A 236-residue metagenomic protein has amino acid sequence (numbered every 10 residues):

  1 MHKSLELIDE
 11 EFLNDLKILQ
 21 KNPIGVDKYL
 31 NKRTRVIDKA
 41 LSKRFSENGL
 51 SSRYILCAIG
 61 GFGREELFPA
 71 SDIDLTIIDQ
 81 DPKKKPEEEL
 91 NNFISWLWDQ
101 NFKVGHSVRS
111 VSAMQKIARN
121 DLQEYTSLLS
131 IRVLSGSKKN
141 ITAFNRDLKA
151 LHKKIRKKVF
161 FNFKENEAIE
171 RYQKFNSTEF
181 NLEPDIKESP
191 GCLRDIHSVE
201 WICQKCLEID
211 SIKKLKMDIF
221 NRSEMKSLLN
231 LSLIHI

Functional and structural regions predicted by a protein language model:
M1-S52, A70, N176-S177: N-terminal regions immediately upstream of nucleotidyltransferase
V26, S110-D210, F220-R222: Active-site phosphate/pyrophosphate-binding segments
N31, R35, A70, E87 (+4 more regions): Conserved structured core elements
T34-D38, S42, N48, P86-K139: Conserved catalytic core of two-metal-ion nucleotidyltransferases
I37-E87: Active-site nucleotide-donor binding segment shared across nucleotidyl transfer reactions
L56, A70-T76, D210-R222: Short, conserved phosphate-binding/catalytic loop or strand-edge motifs used in phosphoryl-/nucleotidyl-transfer
D74-I77, L90-W98, H197-E200, L229-S232: Short, well-ordered alpha-helical packing segments
I234-I236: Conserved small/polar residues in nucleotide/adenosyl-binding loops
